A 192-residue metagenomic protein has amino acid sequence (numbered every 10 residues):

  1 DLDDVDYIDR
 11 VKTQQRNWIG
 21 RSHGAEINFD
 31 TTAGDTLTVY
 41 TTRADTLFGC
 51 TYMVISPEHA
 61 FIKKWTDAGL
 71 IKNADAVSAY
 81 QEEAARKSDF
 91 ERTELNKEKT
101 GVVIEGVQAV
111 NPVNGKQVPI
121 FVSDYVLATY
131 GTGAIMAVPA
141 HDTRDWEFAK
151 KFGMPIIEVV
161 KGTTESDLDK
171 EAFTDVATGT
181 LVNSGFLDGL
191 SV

Functional and structural regions predicted by a protein language model:
D1-L37, A44-D45, A60, A134-V192: Residue patterns forming the tRNA-binding/recognition surfaces of aminoacyl-tRNA synthetases and related DALR
D1-S22, S56, A60-I104: Amphipathic alpha-helical
W18-I19, V39, A109, L127: Replace "in large, NTP-powered and nucleic-acid-processing enzymes" with "in large, NTP-powered factors and other
S22-E26, T51, I104-G106: Short glycine-rich loop/turn motifs
L37-Y40, L47-S56, V118-V122, M136-A137: Short hydrophobic-aromatic micro-motifs
T42, P57, P112, V122-Y125 (+1 more regions): Fold-independent oxyanion-binding glycine-rich loops and adjacent beta-strand/coil segments at enzyme active sites
T51-Y52, W65-T66, V122, G131-T132 (+1 more regions): Short acidic, glycine/serine/threonine-rich loops at helix termini
V107-W146: Catalytic-site beta-strand/loop segments enriched in glycine and acidic/polar residues
